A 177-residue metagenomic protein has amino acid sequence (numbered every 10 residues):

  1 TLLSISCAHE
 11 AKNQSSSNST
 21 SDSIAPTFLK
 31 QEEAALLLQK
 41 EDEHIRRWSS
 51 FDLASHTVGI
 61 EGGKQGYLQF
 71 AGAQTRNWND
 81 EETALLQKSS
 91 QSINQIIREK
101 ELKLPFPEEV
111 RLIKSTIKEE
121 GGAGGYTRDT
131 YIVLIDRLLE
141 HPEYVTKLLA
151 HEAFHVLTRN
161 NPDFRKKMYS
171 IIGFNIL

Functional and structural regions predicted by a protein language model:
S4-S6: C-terminal motif of bacterial Sec signal peptides marking the signal peptidase cleavage site
A8-N13: Bacterial lipoprotein signal-peptidase II cleavage site
Q14-T83: N-terminal mature-domain "stem" immediately C-terminal to a signal peptide or N-terminal signal-anchor/transmembrane
A71-D129: Auxiliary, metal-adjacent structural segments of Zn-dependent hydrolase domains
K88, S92-Q95, Y144, L148-E152: Extracytoplasmic/secreted proteins, especially bacterial periplasmic and envelope-associated proteins
R98, F154, T158-P162: Sec-exported extracytoplasmic/periplasmic mature domains
S115-A150, R159: Active-site scaffold of zinc-dependent metalloenzymes
E143, R159-L177: Post-HEXXH active-site segment of zinc metalloproteases
